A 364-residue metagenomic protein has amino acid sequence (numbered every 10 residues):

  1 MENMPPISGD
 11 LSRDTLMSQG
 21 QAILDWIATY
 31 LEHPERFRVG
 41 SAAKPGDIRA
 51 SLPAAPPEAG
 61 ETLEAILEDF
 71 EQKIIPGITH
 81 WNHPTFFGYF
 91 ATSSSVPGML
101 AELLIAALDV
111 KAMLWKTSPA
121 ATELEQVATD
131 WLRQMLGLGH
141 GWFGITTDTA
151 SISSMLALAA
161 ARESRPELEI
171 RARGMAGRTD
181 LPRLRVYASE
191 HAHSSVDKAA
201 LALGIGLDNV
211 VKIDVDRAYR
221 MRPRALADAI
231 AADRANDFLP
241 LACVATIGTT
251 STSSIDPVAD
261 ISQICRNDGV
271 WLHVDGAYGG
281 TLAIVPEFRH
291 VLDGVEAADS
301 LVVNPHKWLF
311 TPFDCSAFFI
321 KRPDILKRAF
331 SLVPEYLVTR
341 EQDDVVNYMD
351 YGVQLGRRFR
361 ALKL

Functional and structural regions predicted by a protein language model:
E2-G141: N-terminal entrance/gating region of PLP-dependent enzymes' catalytic architecture
A91-I105, A112-L239: PLP-dependent aspartate aminotransferase-fold enzymes
T149-S153, T179, H273-L282, W308: FAD-binding core of FAD-dependent oxidoreductases, characterized by glycine-rich FAD pyrophosphate-binding loops
L156-A159, K198-L201, S253-P257, L282-F288 (+2 more regions): Short acidic, glycine/serine/threonine-rich loops at helix termini
A192, G248-T249, Y278-G280, K307: Active-site-proximal loop/turn and secondary-structure-junction residues that shape catalytic pockets, frequently
M221-H273: Active-site phosphate-binding strand-loop segment of PLP-dependent enzymes
D268, D293-K363: Active-site C-terminal subdomain of aminotransferase-like
